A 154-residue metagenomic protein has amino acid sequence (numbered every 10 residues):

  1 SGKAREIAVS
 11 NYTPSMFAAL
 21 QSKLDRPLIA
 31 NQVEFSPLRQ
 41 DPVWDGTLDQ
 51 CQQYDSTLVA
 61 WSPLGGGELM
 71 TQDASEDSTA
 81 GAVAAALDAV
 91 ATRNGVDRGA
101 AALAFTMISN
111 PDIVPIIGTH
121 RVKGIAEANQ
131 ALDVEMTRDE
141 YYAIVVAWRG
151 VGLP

Functional and structural regions predicted by a protein language model:
S1-P154: Beta/alpha (TIM)-barrel catalytic core signal, keyed to glycine-rich beta->alpha loops juxtaposed to Asp/Glu that bind
